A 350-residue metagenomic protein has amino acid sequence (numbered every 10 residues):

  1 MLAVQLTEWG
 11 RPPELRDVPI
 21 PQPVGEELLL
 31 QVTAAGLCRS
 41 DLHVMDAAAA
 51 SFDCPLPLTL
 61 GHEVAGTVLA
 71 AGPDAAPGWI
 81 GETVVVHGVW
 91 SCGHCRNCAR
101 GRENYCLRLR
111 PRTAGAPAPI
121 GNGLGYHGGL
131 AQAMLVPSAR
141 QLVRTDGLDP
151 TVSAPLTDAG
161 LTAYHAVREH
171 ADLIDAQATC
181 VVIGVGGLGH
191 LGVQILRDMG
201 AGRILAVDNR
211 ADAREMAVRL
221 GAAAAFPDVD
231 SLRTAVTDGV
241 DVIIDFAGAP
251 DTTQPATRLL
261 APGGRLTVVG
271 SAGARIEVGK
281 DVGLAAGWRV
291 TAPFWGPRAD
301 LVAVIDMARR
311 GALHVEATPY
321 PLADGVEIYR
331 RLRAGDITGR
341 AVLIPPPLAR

Functional and structural regions predicted by a protein language model:
M1, R298-R350: C-terminal hydrophobic helical "lid"/dimerization subdomain of Rossmann-like NAD(P)H-dependent oxidoreductases
M1-A65, Q132-V136, V143, I344-R350: Short N-terminal strand-loop motif that marks the start of NAD(P)H/FAD-dependent oxidoreductase cofactor-binding domains
P21-A35, A49-A99, N104, H127 (+1 more regions): Glycine-rich beta-strand-centered segment in the early N-terminal region that forms part of a ligand/cofactor-binding
W79-G81, Q132, R140-Q141, D146-D230: Mid-domain Rossmann-like dinucleotide-binding core that forms the NAD(H)/NADP(H) cofactor-binding site
G81, Q177, G239-D241, L313 (+1 more regions): Local beta-strand N-terminus motif with an aromatic residue
H87-L142: Cysteine-cluster motifs in flexible loop/terminal segments that predominantly coordinate metals
A171-T179, M199, L205, R214-R289 (+1 more regions): Glycine-rich cofactor phosphate-binding loops and adjacent beta1-alpha1 units of small-molecule cofactor enzyme domains
N209-R210, A272, G296: Residues in the short beta-alpha loop(s) of Rossmann-like NAD(P)-binding domains
